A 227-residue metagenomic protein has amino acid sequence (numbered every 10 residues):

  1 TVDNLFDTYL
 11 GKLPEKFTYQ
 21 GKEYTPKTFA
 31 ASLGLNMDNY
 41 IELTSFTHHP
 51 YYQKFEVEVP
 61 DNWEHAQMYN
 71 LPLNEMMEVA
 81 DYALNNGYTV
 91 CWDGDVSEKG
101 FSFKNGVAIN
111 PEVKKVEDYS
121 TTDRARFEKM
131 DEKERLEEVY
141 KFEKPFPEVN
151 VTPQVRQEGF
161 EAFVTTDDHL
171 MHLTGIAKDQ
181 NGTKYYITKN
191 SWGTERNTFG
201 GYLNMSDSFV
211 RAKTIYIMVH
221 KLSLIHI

Functional and structural regions predicted by a protein language model:
T1-C91, V96, G100-N105: Core regions of eukaryotic protease modules
Y69-D168: Long, positively charged binding patches that form subdomain-scale interaction surfaces for polyanionic ligands
S97-K99, K178, W192-G193, V210: Short, glycine-/Ser/Thr-/acidic-enriched flexible segments
E161, T166-G193: Catalytic nucleophile-His microenvironment captured as a short glycine-rich beta-strand/loop that brackets
E195-S206: A short macromolecule-binding patch
L203-M205, K213-H220: Long, low-charge, small-residue-enriched segments that form tightly packed helices used for assembly/packing
I225-I227: Conserved small/polar residues in nucleotide/adenosyl-binding loops
